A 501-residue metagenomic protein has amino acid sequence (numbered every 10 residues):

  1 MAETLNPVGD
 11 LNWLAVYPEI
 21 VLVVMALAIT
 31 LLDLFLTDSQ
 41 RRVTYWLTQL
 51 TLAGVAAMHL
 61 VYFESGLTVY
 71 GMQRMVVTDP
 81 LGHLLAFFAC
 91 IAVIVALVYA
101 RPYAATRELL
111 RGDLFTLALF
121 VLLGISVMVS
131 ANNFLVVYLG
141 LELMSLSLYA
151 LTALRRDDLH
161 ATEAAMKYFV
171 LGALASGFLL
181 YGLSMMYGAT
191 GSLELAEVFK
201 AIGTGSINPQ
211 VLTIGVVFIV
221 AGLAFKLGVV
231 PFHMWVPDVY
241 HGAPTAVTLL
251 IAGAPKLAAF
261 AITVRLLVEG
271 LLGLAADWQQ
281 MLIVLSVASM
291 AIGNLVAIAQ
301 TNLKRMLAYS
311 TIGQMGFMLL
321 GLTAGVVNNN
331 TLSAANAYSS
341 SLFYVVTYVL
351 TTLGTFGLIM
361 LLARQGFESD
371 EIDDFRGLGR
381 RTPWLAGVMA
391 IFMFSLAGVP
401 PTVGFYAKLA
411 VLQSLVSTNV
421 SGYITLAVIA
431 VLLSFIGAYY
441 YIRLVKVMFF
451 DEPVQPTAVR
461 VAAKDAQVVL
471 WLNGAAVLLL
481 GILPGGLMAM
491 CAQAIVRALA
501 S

Functional and structural regions predicted by a protein language model:
M1-S501: Alpha-helical transmembrane segments of multi-pass membrane proteins predominantly involved in bioenergetics
